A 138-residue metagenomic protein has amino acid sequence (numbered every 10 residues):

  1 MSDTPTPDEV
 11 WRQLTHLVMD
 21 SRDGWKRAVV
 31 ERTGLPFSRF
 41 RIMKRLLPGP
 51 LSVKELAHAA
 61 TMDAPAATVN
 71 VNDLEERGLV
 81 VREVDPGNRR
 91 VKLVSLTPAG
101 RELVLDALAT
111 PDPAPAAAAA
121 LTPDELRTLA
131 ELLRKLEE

Functional and structural regions predicted by a protein language model:
M1-T33, P98, A120, K135: N-terminal leader segment of winged-helix/HTH proteins
R12, R41, P113-A116: Positions in alpha-helical segments
M19, K44-P48, L108, R134: Short, locally clustered residues in the helix-turn-helix/winged-helix DNA-binding domain
D23-A66: N-terminal helix-turn-helix DNA-binding core of bacterial DNA-binding proteins
N72-E131: Charged, amphipathic alpha-helical coiled-coil/dimerization segments
